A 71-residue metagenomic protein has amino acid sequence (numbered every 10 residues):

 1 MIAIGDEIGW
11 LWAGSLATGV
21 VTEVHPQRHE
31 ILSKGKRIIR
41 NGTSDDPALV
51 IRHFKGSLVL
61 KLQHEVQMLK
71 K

Functional and structural regions predicted by a protein language model:
M1-W12: Short coil-to-beta transition motif at edge beta-strands of beta-rich domains
D6, A17, D45-P47: A generic structural signal for short beta-strands and their flanking turns/coil linkers
L11-A13, F54-K55: Short strand-coil-strand connectors
L16-V24: Short beta-strand-centered aromatic/proline hotspots
V24-E30: Short, conserved beta-turn/loop elements at beta-strand boundaries and strand-helix junctions
I31-I39: Short, surface-exposed loop/helix-turn segments at secondary-structure junctions that function as lids/hinges flanking
I39-K71: Intrinsically disordered, low-complexity, charged/polar segments
